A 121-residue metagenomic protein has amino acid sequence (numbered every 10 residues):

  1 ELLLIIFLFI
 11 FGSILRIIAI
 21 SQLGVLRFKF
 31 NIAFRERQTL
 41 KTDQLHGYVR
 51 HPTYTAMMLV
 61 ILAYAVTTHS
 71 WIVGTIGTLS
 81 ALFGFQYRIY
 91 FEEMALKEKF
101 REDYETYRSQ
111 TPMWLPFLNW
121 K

Functional and structural regions predicted by a protein language model:
L2-K121: Cytosolic-biased juxtamembrane loops and peripheral soluble domains of multi-pass membrane proteins
